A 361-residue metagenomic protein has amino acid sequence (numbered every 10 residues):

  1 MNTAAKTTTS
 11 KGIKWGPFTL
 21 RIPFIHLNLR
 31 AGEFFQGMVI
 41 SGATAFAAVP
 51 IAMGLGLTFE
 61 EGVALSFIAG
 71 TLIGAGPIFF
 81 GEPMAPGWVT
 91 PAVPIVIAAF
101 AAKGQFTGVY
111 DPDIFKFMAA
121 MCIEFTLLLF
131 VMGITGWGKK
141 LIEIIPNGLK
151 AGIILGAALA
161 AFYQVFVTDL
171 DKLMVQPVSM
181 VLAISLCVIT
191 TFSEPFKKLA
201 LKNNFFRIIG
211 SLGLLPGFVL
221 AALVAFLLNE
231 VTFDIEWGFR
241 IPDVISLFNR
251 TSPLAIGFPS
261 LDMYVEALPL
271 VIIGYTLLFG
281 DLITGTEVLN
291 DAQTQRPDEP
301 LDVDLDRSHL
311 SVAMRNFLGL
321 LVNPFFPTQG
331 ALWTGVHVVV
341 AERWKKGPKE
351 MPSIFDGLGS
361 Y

Functional and structural regions predicted by a protein language model:
M1-E61, L201-L305: Helix-loop-helix hairpins and the membrane-proximal interhelical loops of multi-pass alpha-helical transport proteins
W15-L29, F34-A48, F67, M84-I154 (+1 more regions): Helix-loop-helix junctions within the multi-pass membrane cores of secondary transporters/permeases
V49-P50, T71-A75, A99, F130 (+3 more regions): Alpha-helical transmembrane segments of multipass membrane proteins
I51-A52, L141, F162-V165, L289 (+1 more regions): Hydrophobic alpha-helical interface/terminus motif in multipass membrane transporters
L55-A75: Loop-to-helix transition at the N-terminal end of transmembrane alpha-helices
I73, P77, P91-A98, M121 (+7 more regions): Juxtamembrane/interfacial segments around transmembrane helices
F115-V231, L358-Y361: Membrane-embedded alpha-helical modules
W137-I145, F162, F166-D169, R240-L261 (+1 more regions): Hydrophobic alpha-helical segments of integral membrane proteins, encompassing both true transmembrane helices
